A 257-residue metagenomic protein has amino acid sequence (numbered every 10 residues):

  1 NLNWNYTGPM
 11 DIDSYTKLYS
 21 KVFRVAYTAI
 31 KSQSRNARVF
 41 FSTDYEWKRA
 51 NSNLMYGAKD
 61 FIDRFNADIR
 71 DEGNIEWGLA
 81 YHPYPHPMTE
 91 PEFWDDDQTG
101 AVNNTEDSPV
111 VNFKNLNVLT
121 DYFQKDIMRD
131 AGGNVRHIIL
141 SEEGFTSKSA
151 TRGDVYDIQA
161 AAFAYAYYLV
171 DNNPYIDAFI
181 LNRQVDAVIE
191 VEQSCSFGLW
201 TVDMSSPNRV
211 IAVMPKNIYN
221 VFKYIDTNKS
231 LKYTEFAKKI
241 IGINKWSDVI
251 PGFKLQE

Functional and structural regions predicted by a protein language model:
N1, L79-H82, L181: Non-cysteine beta-strand/loop elements that form the S-adenosyl-L-methionine
N1, T28, Y168: Surface-exposed charge patches
N1-W4, E46: Aromatic-lined carbohydrate-binding surfaces of glycoside hydrolases
N3-I12: Short acidic, glycine/Ser/Thr-rich loop/turn "cap" segments at secondary-structure junctions
W4-N5, K148-E257: Aromatic-rich peripheral "rim/lid" segments of glycoside hydrolase catalytic domains that contact and position glycan
M10, D96-V102, S196-D203: Short glycine/proline- and charge-enriched loop/turn segments that cap or connect secondary-structure elements
D13-G153: Noncatalytic carbohydrate-binding groove/subsite architecture in carbohydrate-active enzymes
